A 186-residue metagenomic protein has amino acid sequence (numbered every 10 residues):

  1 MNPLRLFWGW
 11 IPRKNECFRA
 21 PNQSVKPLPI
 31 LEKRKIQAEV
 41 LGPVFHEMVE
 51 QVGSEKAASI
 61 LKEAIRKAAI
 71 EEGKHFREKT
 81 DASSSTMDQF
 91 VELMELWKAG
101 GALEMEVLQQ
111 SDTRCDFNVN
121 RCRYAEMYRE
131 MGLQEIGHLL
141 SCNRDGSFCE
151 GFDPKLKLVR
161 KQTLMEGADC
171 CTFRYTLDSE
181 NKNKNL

Functional and structural regions predicted by a protein language model:
M1-R114, R123-S141, G146, K155-C170 (+1 more regions): N-terminal accessory segment detector
F117: A helicase ATPase "motif cassette" and its flanking acidic/Ser/Thr-rich regulatory loops
F152: Surface-exposed, gly/pro-biased binding rims or lids
